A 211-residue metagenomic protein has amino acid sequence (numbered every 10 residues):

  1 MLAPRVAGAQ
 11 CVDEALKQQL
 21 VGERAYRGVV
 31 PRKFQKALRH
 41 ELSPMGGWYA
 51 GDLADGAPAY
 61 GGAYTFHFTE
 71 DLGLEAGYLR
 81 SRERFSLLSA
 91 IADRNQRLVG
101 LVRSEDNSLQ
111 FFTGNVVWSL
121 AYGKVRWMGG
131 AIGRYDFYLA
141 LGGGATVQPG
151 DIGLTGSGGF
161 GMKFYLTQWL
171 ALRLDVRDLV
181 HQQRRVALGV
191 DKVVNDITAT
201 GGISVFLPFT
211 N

Functional and structural regions predicted by a protein language model:
G8-F66, P208-N211: Short glycine/proline- and aromatic-enriched beta-strand/turn motifs that initiate or cap beta-hairpins
A37-R39, H67-D71, L109, R134-D136 (+1 more regions): Strand-connecting loop/turn motifs
L38-H40, G56-Y60, S108-F112, Y135 (+2 more regions): Residues that define the transmembrane beta-barrel architecture of outer-membrane proteins
H40, D71-L74, K124-R126, F164 (+2 more regions): Repeated loop/turn-to-beta-strand initiation elements of outer-membrane beta-barrel proteins
P44-W48, Y60, A76-R80, W118 (+3 more regions): Transmembrane beta-barrel strands of outer-membrane/channel proteins
G56-A59, L87-I91, M128-A131, I152-G156 (+1 more regions): Outer-membrane beta-barrel translocator domains and adjoining extracellular loop/strand segments of Gram-negative
L72-P149: Gram-negative (and chloroplast) outer-membrane scaffold detector with strong preference for beta-barrel transmembrane
F112-W118, N195-N211: Outer-membrane beta-barrel "beta-signal"
